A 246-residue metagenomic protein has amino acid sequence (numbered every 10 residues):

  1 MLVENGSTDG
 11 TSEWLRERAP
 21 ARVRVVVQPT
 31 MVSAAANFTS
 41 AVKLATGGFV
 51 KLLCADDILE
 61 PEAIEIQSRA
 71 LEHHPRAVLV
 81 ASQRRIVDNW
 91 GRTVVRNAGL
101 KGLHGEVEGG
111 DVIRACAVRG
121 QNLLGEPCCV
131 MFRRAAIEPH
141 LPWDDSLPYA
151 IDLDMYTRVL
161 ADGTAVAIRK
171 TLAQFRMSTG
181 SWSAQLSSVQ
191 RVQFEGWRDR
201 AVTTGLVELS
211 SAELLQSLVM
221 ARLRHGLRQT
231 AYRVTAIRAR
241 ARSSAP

Functional and structural regions predicted by a protein language model:
M1-V3, V159: Hydrophobic targeting segments
E4-E13, T30, C54: A conserved acidic beta->alpha catalytic loop
D9-E17, I58, E62: Acidic helix N-cap motif at the loop->helix transition within catalytic regions of sugar-transfer enzymes
Q28-A45, I58, I66: Glycine-rich, basic loop-to-helix element that forms the pyrophosphate-binding segment of sugar-nucleotide handling
K43, E60, S82, R96 (+2 more regions): Conserved nucleotide-sugar donor-binding catalytic segment
V50: Short aromatic/hydrophobic "clamp" motif used to bind/position activated sugar donors
E62-R96, L100: Conserved donor NDP-sugar-binding/catalytic core segment of glycosyltransferases
S187-D199, S211-P246: Non-catalytic, C-terminal membrane-associated alpha-helical segments of glycosyltransferases
